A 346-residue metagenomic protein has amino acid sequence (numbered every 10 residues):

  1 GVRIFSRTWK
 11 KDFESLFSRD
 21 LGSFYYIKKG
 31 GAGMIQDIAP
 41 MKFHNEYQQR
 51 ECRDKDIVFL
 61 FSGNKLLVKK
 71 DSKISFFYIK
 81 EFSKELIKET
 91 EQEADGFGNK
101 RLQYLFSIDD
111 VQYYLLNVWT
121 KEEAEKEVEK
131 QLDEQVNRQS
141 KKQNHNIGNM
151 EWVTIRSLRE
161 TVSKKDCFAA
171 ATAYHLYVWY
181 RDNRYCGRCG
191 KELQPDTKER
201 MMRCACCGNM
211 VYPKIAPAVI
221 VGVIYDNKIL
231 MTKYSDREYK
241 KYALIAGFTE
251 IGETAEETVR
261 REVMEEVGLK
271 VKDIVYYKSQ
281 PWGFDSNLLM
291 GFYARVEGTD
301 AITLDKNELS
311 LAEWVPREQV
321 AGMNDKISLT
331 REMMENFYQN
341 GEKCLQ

Functional and structural regions predicted by a protein language model:
G1, F13-G33: Short, Lys/Arg-enriched N-terminal segments with co-localized hydrophobic residues within the first ~10-30 amino acids
I27-N183, Q194, E238-Y242, F284 (+1 more regions): Nudix hydrolase/Nudix homology domain
T172-G222: Cys/His-rich short segments
M201-L244, K270-V271, A294-V296: N-terminal strand-loop-strand
A243-K278, F292: The catalytic Nudix box helix
Q280-I302: Active-site-adjacent beta-strand/loop module that shapes the phosphate/pyrophosphate-binding cleft
